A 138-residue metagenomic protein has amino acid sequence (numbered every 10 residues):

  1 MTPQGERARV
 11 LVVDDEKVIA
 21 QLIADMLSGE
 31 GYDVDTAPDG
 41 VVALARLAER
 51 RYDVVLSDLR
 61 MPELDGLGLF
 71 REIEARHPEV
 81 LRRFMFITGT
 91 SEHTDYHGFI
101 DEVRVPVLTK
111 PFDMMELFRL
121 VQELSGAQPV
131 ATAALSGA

Functional and structural regions predicted by a protein language model:
M1-R9, D113-A138: Non-catalytic signal-transmission and effector/linker regions of two-component phosphorelay proteins
Q21-G29: Charged docking surfaces used in two-component/phosphorelay signaling
G31-P38, R46: Short hydrophobic/Thr-rich beta-strand motif most characteristic of the beta2 strand and flanking loop of CheY-like
P38-V42, D65-R71: Acidic catalytic/metal-coordinating carboxylates
A48-R50, I73-R82, E102: Conserved phosphotransfer cores of two-component systems
D58: Active-site residues of response regulator receiver
M61: Receiver (REC) domain active-site loop signature in two-component systems and cognate sites in sensor histidine kinases
G68, L81, T90-T109, M115 (+1 more regions): Alpha4 helix (beta4-alpha4-beta5 surface) of REC/receiver domains from two-component response regulators
